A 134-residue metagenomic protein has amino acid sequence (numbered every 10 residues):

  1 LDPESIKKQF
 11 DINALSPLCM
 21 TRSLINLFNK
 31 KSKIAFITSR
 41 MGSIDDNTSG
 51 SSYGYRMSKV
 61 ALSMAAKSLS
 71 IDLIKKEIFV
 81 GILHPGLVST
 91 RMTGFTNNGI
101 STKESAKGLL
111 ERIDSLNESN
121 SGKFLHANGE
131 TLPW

Functional and structural regions predicted by a protein language model:
L1-L15, C19, I25-I74: Catalytic loop of short-chain dehydrogenase/reductase
T21, S58, T90, S121: Ser/Thr-centric signal marking residues that sit in or immediately flank functional binding/regulatory motifs
L24-N29, M92-T96: Alpha-helix C-terminal capping segments
A35, K76-G81, K123: Rossmann-like NAD(H)/NADP(H) cofactor-binding core
I37-S39, P85-G86, G129: Short, well-ordered beta-to-alpha junction loops that form the rim of enzyme active sites and present histidine/acidic
S43-D46, H84-T96: Short beta-loop-alpha junction of Rossmann-like oxidoreductase domains
I82-L83, G94-W134: C-terminal helical subdomain
